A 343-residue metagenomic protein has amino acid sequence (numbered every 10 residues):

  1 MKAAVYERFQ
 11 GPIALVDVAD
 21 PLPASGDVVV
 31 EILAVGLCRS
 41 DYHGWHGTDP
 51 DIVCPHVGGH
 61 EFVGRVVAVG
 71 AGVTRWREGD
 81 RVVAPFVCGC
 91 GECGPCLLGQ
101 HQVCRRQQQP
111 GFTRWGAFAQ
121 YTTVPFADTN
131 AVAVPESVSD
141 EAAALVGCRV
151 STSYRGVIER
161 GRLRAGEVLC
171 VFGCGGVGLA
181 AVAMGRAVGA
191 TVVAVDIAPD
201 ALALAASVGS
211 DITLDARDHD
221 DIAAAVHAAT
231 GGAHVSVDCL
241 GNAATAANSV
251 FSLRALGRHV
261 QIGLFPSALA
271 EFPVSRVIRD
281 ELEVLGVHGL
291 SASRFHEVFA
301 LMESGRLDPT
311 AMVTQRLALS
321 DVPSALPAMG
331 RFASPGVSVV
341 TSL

Functional and structural regions predicted by a protein language model:
M1, A247-V250, A292-L343: C-terminal hydrophobic helical "lid"/dimerization subdomain of Rossmann-like NAD(P)H-dependent oxidoreductases
P21-V35, T48-G94, P135-S137: Glycine-rich beta-strand-centered segment in the early N-terminal region that forms part of a ligand/cofactor-binding
R81, V168, V235, G257-H259 (+1 more regions): Short glycine-centered segments of the SAM/dcSAM-binding site in methyltransferase folds
C90-F172, T310: NAD(P)H dinucleotide-binding glycine-rich loop of Rossmann-like/cofactor-binding domains, especially the beta1-alpha1
V138-D218, A224: Mid-domain Rossmann-like dinucleotide-binding core that forms the NAD(H)/NADP(H) cofactor-binding site
D221-G231: Conserved amphipathic alpha-helix within the SDR
A243-R306, S342-L343: Glycine-rich phosphate-binding loop and adjacent beta-alpha segment of Rossmann(oid) nucleotide-cofactor-binding
